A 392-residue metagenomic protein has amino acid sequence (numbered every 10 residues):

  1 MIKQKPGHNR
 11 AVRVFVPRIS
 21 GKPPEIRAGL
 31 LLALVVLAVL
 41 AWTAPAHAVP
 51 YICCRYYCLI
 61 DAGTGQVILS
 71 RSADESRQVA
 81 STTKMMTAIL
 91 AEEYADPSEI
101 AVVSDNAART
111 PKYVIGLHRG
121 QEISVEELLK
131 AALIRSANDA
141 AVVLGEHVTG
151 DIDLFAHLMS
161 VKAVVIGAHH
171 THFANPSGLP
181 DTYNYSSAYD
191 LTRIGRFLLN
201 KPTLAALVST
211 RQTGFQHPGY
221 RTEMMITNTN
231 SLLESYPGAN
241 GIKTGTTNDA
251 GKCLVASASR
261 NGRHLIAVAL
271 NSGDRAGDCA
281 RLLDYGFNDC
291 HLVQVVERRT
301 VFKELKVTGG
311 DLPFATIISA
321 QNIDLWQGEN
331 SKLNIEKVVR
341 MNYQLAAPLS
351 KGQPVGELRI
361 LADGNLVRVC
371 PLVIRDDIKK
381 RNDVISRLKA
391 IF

Functional and structural regions predicted by a protein language model:
K5-R13, R18, P23-P24, A28: Positively charged N-terminal leader segments that act as targeting/secretion signals
G21, L31-L34, A156: Generic alpha-helix initiation/capping and coil-helix boundary signal
G29-A41: Bacterial N-terminal signal peptides
A41-V49, V373: Bacterial Sec-dependent signal peptides at the C-terminal "C-region" and cleavage site
W42, L59, T110, V114 (+8 more regions): N-terminal hydrophobic or amphipathic segments with adjacent small-residue motifs that include Sec signal peptides
A46-P202: Active-site-adjacent loops and short helices of periplasmic peptidoglycan-processing enzymes
H169, P180-Y185, Y189-F392: Domain-terminus/edge residues, biased toward the C-terminal soluble/receptor-binding domains of extracytoplasmic
